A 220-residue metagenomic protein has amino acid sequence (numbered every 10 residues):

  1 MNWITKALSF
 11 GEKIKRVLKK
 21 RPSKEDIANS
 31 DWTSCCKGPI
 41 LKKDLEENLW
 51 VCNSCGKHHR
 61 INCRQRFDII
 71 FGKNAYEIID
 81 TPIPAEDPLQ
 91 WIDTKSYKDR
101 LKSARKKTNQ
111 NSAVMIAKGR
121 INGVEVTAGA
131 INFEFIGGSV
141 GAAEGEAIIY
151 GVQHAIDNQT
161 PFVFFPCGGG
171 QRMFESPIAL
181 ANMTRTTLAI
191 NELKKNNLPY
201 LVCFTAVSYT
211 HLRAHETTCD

Functional and structural regions predicted by a protein language model:
M1-L201: Terminal-region recognition feature
C203-Y209: Glycine-rich beta-to-alpha transition loops that act as phosphate-gripper elements at the mouths of alpha/beta enzyme
T210-T217: Conserved small/polar residues in nucleotide/adenosyl-binding loops
